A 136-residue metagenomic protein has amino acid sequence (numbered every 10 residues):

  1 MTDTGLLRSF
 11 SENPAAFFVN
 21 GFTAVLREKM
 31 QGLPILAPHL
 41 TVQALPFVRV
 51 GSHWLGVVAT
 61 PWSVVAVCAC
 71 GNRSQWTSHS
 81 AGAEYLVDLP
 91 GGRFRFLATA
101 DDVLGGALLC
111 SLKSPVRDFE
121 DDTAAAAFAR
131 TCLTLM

Functional and structural regions predicted by a protein language model:
M1-A59: Charge-rich, low-complexity N-terminal segments
F22, F94-F96, F119: Aromatic side chains
V25, L36, S63-V65, T77-H79: ATP-dependent carboxylate activation and anion-phosphoryl transfer catalytic cores that bind Mg-ATP to form
L45-A69, G82-G91: N-terminal accessory interaction module
F47-V50, G71-R73, D101, P115: Generic structural motif
V64, F94, C110: A broad, low-specificity signal marking well-ordered, structured residues that form hydrophobic/aromatic
C68-G106: Short, internal acidic amphipathic alpha-helical interface segments that mediate docking to partner proteins
V103, L108-M136: Well-ordered alpha/beta subsegment
